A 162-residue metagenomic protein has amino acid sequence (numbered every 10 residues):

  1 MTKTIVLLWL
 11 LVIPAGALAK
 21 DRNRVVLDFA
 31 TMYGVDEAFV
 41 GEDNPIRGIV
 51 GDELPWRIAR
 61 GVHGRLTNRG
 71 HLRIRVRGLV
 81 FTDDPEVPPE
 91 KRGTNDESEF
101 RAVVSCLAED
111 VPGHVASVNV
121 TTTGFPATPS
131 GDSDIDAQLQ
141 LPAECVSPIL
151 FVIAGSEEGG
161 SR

Functional and structural regions predicted by a protein language model:
M1-T4: Positively charged n-region of N-terminal signal peptides that target proteins for export
W9-L18: Hydrophobic h-region of N-terminal signal peptides that target proteins for export in Gram-negative bacteria
A19-H63: N-terminal segment immediately downstream of the Sec signal-peptide cleavage site in secreted/extracellular proteins
R47-D96: Short, surface-exposed binding/anchoring microloops in extracellular/periplasmic proteins
I74, F100-A102, I135-A137: Hydrophobic residues positioned within well-ordered beta-strands of beta-sheet architectures
V87-P112: Extended low-complexity, serine/threonine- and proline-enriched intrinsically disordered segments
D110-R162: Helix-rich interaction surfaces within compact, conserved domain-sized segments that mediate assembly or partner
